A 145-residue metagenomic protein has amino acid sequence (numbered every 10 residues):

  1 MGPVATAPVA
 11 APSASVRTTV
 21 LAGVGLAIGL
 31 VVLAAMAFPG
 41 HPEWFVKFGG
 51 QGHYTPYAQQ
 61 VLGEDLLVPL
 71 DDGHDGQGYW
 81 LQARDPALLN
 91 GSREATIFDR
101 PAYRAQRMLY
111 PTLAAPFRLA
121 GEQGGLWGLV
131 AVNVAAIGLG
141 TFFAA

Functional and structural regions predicted by a protein language model:
M1-Q59: Start-transfer (signal-anchor) and selected internal transmembrane alpha helices of multi-pass inner/ER membrane
V9-S13, A120-G125, L129: Juxtamembrane/transmembrane-helix boundary motifs in multi-pass membrane proteins
V24-V31, N90, G125-L129: Charged, low-complexity, helix-prone segments enriched in Lys/Glu/Asp/Gln
G49-H53, L109, A131-L139: Membrane-embedded alpha-helical segments of multi-pass membrane proteins, especially the transmembrane helices
G50-L70, G78: Aromatic- and Gly/Pro-rich amphipathic surface segment
V68-D72, A102-Q106, N133, I137: Aromatic-acidic/polar surface patches that form glycan- and anion
G73-E122: Short hydrophobic/aromatic helix or loop-helix immediately within or flanking a transmembrane segment in polytopic
A114-L119, G128-A145: Transmembrane-helix motifs of polytopic, lipid-linked glycan transferases
